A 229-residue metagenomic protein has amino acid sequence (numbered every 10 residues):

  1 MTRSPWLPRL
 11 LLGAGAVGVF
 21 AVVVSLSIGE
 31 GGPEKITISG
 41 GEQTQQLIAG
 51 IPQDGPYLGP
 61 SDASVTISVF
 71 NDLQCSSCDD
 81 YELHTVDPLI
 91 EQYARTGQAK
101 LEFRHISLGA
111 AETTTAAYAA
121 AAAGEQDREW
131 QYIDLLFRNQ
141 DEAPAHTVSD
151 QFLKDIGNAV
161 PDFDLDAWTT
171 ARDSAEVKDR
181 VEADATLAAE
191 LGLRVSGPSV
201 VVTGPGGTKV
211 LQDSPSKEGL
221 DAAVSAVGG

Functional and structural regions predicted by a protein language model:
M1-I36, N158-G229: C-terminal cap of thioredoxin/glutaredoxin-like
G31-I48: Short, low-complexity, disordered segments immediately C-terminal to signal peptides in bacterial exported proteins
I48-V65: A short beta-strand-turn-helix
Q53, T85-V86, T186: Alpha-helical scaffolding within the catalytic cores of extracellular/periplasmic polymer-degrading hydrolases
P60, V69, L83, D213-S214: Conserved strand-loop elements at the edges of beta-sheets that form or border functional pockets
A63, N71-Q74, D79-K154, N158 (+1 more regions): Structural alpha/beta surface segment adjacent to cysteine/selenocysteine redox centers across thiol/disulfide enzymes
I67, C75, W168: Residue-level signature of catalytic and energy-coupling elements of molecular machines, predominantly ATP/GTP-dependent
